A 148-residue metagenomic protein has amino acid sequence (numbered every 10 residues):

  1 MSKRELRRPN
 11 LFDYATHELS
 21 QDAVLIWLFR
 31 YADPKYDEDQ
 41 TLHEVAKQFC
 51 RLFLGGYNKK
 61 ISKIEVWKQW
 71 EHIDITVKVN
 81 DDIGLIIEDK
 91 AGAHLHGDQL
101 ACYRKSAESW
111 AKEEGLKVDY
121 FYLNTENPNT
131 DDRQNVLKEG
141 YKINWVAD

Functional and structural regions predicted by a protein language model:
M1-D148: Charged, terminal alpha-helix-loop-beta segments that serve as non-catalytic nucleic-acid engagement and/or assembly
